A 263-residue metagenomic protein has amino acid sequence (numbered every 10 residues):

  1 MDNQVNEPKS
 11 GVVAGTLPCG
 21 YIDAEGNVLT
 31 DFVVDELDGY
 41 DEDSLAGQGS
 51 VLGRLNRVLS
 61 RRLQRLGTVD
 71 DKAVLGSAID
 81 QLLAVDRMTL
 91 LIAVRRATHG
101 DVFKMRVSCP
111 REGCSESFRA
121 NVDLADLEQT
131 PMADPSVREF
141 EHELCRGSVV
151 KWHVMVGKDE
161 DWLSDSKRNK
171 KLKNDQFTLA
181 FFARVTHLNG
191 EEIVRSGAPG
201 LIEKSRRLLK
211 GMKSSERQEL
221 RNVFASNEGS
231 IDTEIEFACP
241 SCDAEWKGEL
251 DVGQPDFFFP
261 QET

Functional and structural regions predicted by a protein language model:
M1-T263: Short, surface-exposed, charged amphipathic helix/loop patches that serve as local interaction elements
